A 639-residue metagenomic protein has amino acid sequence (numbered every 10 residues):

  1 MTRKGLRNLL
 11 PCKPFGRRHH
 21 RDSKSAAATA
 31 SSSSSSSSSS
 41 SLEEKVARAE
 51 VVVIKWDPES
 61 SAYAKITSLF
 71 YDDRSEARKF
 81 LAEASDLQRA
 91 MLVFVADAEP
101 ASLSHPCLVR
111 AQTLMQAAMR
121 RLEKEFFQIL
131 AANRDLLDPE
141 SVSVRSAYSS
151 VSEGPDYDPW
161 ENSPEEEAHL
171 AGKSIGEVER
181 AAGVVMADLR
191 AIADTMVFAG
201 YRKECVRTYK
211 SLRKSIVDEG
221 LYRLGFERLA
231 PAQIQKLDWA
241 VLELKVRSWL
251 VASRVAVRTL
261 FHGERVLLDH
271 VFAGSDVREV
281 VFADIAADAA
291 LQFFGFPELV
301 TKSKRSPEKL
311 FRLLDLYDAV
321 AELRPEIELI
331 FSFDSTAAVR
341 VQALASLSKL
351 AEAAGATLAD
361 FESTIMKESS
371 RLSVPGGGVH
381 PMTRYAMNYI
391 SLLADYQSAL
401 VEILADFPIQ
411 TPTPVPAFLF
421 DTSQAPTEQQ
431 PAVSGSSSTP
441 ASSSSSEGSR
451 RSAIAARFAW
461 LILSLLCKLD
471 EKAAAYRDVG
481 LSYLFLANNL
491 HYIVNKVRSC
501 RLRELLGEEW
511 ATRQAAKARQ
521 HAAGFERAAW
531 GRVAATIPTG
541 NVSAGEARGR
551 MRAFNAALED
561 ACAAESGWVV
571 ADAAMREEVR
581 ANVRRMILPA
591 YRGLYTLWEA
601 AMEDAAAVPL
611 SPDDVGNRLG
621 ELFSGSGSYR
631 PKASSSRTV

Functional and structural regions predicted by a protein language model:
M1, R7-S33, K468-A475, L490-I493 (+5 more regions): Extended, charged coiled-coil "stalk/tether" helices of large eukaryotic trafficking and scaffold proteins, i.e.
M1-D318, E322, G616-V639: Eukaryotic N-terminal, low-complexity and coiled-coil-prone scaffolding/targeting segments of large membrane-traffic
S41, D72-S75, K79, C107-R110 (+19 more regions): Short amphipathic alpha-helical molecular recognition features
S41, R48, K79, D86 (+32 more regions): Acidic, Ser/Thr-rich intrinsically disordered and amphipathic helical segments
S60-A64, F94, A98-H105, I129 (+18 more regions): Short, flexible/disordered secondary-structure transition segments
S149-G154, E161-N162, S443, A573 (+1 more regions): Eukaryotic intrinsically disordered, low-complexity regulatory segments enriched in serine/threonine with acidic
I234-L505, A590, L594-Y595: Extended alpha-helical solenoid scaffold regions that build the rod-like backbones of large eukaryotic assemblies
